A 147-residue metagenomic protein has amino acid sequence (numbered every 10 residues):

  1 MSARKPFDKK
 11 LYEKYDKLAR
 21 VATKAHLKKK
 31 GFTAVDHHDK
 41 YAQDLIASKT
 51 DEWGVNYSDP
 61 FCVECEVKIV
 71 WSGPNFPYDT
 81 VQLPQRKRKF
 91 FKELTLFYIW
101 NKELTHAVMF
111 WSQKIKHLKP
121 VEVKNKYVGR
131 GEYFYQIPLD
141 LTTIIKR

Functional and structural regions predicted by a protein language model:
M1-Y41: Acidic-basic catalytic patches of nuclease active cores, encompassing PD-(D/E)XK and other metal-cofactor nuclease
K14, K29, W53-S58, K102-R147: Non-catalytic C-terminal interaction segments of nucleic acid-processing enzymes
L27, L45-A47, E52-G54, S58-G73: Conserved catalytic cores of phosphodiester-cleaving nucleases, focusing on short active-site segments
H38-D39, C65-K68, W100-N101: Short His-Asn-centered micro-motif
D39, Y57-D59, F91: A short, structural micro-pattern
A42-Q43, K92-F97, L104-A107: Short, surface-exposed beta-edge/turn micro-motifs
I69-K92: Mg2+/Mn2+-dependent nuclease catalytic core
